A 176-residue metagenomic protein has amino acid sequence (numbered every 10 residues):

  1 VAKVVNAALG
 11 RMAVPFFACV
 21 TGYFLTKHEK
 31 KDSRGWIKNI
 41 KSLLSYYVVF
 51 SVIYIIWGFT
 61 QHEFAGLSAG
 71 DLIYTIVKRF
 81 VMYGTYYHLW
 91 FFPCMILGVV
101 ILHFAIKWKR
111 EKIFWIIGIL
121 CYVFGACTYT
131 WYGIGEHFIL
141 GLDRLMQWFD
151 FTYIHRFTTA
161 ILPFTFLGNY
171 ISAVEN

Functional and structural regions predicted by a protein language model:
V1, F138-M146: Membrane-interface interhelical loops and short amphipathic "cap" helices that link adjacent transmembrane segments
A2-L67: Membrane helical hairpin/interfacial module
A2-V5, F164, N176: Short intrinsically disordered, low-complexity coil segments enriched in acidic
G10, F17-A18, F24-T26, Y54-H62 (+2 more regions): Hydrophobic alpha-helical segments with transmembrane-like composition
R34-L43, E111-G118, N176: Membrane-interfacial loop-to-transmembrane alpha-helix junctions, especially the N-terminal start
G35, S68-L72, L140: Coil-to-alpha-helix initiation sites in intrinsically disordered, low-complexity, charged segments
